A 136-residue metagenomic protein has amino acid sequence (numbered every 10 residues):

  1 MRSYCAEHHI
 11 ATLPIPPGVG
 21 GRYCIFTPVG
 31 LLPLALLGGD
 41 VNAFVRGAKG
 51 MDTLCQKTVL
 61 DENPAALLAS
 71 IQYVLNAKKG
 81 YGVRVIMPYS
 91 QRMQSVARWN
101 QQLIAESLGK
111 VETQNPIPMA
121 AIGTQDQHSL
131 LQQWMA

Functional and structural regions predicted by a protein language model:
M1-A136: Active-site phosphate/pyrophosphate-binding segments
